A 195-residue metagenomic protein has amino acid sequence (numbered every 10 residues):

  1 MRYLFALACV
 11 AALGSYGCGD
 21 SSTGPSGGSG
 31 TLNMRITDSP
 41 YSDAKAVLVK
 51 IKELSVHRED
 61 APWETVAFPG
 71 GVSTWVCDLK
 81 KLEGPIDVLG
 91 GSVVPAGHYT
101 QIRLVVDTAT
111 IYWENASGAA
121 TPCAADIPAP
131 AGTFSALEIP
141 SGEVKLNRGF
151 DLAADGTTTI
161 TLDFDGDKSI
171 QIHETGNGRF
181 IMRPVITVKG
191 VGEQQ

Functional and structural regions predicted by a protein language model:
M1-L4: Positively charged n-region of N-terminal signal peptides that target proteins for export
G14-G17: C-terminal motif of bacterial Sec signal peptides marking the signal peptidase cleavage site
G19-Q195: A short, solvent-exposed, low-complexity linear motif enriched for acidic/polar residues with Pro/Gly/Ser/Thr
